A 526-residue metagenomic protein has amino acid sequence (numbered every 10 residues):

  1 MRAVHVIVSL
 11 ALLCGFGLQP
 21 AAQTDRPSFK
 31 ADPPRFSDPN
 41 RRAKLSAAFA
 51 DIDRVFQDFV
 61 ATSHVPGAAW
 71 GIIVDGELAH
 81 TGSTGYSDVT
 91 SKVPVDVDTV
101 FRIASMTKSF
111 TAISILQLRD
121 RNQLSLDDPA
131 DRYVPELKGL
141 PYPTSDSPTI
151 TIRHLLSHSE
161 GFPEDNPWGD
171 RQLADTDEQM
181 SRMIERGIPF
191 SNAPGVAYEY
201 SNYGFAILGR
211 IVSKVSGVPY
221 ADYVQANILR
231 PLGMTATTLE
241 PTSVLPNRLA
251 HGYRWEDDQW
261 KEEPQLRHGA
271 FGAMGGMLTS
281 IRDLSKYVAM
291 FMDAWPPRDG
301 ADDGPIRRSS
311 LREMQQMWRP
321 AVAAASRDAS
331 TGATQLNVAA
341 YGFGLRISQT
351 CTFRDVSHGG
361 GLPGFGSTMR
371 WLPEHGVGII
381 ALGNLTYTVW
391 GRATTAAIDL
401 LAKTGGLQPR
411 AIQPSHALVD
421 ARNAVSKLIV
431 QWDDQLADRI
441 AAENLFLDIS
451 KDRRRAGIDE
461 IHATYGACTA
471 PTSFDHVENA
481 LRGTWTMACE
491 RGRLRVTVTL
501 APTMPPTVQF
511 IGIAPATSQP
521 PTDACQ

Functional and structural regions predicted by a protein language model:
I7-G17: Bacterial N-terminal signal peptides
T24, P320-S330, A381-R453, Q519-Q526: Short, gly/Ser/Thr-rich active-site loops of penicillin-recognizing serine hydrolases
R41-I103, Q123-S125, E136-L140, D177 (+4 more regions): Short, conserved catalytic-motif segment at the N-terminal edge
D58-G71, T90-L155, S191-Y203, G272-G275: Short active-site loop at a secondary-structure junction that contains or immediately precedes the catalytic residue(s)
L78, S83-V89, Y142-L362: Short, surface-exposed loop or secondary-structure junction motifs that flank catalytic or metal-binding residues
S357-H358, T368-W371, H375-N384, R495-T497 (+1 more regions): Short, well-ordered beta-strand elements
D434-E478: Short solvent-exposed beta->alpha transition segments
S473-Q526: Exposed beta-sheet edge and beta->alpha loop/turn motif
